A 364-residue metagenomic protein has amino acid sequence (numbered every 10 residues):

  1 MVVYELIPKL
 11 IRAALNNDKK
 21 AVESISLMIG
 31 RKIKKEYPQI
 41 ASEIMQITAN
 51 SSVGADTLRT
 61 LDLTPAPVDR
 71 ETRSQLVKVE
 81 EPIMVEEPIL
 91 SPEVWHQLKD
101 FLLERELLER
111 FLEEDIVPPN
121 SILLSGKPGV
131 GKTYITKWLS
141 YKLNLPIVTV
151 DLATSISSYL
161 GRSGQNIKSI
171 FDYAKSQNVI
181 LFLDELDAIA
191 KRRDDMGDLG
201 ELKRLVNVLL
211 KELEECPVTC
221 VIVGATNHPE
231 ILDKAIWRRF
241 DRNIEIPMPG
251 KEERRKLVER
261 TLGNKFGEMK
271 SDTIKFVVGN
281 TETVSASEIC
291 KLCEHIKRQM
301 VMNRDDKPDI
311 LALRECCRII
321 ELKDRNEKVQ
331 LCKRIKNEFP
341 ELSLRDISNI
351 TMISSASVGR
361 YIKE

Functional and structural regions predicted by a protein language model:
M1-K9, A14-K35, Q39-E87, K256 (+1 more regions): C-terminal alpha-helical "lid" subdomain
E93-Q97, L103-E268, D272-K275: Walker A/P-loop NTP-binding motif of AAA+ ATPase domains
